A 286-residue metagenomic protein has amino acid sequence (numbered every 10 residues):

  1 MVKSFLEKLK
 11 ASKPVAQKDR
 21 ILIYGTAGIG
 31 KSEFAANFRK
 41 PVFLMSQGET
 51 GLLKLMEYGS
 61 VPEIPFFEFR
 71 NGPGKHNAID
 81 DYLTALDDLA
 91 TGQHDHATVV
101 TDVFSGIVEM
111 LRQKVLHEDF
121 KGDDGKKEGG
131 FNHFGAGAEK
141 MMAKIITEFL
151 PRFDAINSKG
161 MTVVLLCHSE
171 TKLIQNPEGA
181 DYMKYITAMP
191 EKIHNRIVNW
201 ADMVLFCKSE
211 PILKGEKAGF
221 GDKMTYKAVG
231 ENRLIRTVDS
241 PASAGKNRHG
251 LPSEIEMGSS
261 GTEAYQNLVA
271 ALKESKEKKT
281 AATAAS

Functional and structural regions predicted by a protein language model:
M1-V15, D19-L22, Q266-S286: Glycine- and charge-rich intrinsically disordered segments
V2-L6, A11-T101, S105-Q113: Conserved P-loop
S32-A35, A155, R196-I197: Hydrophobic/aromatic ligand-binding patch that stacks against planar heteroaromatic rings of cofactors or nucleotides
P41-F43, V163, V204-F206: Short, well-ordered beta-strand core segments
T84-D87, T91, P151-A155, D202: Surface-exposed alpha-helical segments enriched in charged/polar residues
V103-I193: P-loop NTPase motor core
K172-S286: Conserved GTP-binding G-domain of TRAFAC-class P-loop NTPases and closely related GTPase folds
